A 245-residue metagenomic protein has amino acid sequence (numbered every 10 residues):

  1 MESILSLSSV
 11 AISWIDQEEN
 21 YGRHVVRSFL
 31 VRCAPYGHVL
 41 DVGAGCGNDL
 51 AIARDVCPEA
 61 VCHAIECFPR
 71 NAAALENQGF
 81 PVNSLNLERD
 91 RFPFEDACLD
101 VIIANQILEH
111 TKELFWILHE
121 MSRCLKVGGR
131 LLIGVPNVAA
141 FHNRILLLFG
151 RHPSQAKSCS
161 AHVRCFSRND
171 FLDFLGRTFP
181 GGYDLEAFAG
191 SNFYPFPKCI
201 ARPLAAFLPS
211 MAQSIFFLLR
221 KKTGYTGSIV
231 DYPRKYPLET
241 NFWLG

Functional and structural regions predicted by a protein language model:
M1-E95, V101-I103, F115-L118, A187-F193 (+3 more regions): Conserved N-terminal segment of class I S-adenosyl-L-methionine
N105-H110: Short catalytic micro-motifs in class I SAM-dependent methyltransferases
T111-W116, N143: Short N-terminal helix/helix-N-cap motif within the alpha/beta-hydrolase-1
F115-V127: A short glycine-rich, Lys/Arg-flanked "PGG" loop and its adjoining helix->strand segment in the class I
L132-S154: Conserved class I S-adenosyl-L-methionine
P153-D170: Acceptor-substrate binding/catalytic loop of class I
S160, A201-L208: Short, P/G- and charge-enriched loop/turn segments at secondary-structure junctions
D170-S191: A SAM-dependent methyltransferase catalytic signature shared across enzymes that methylate proteins
